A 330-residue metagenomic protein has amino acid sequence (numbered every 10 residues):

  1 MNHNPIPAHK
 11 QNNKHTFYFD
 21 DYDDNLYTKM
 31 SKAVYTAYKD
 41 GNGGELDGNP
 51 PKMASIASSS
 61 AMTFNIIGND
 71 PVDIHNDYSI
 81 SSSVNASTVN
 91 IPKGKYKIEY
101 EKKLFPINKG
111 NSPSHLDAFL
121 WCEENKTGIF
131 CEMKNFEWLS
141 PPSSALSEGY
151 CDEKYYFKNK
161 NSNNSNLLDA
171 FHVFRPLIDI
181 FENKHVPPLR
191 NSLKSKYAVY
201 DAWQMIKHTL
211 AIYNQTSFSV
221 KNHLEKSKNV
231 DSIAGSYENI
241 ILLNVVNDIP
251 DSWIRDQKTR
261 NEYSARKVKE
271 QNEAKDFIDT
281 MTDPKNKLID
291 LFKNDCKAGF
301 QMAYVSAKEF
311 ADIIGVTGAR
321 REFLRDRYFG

Functional and structural regions predicted by a protein language model:
M1-N108, P113: Nuclease-adjacent, charged terminal/linker segments that flank catalytic cores
A57, A61, N65, G110-S114 (+3 more regions): Short, well-structured alpha-helical interface segments that form or flank functional binding sites
K103-P106, K134-W138, N247-D251: Short, solvent-exposed loop/turn segments at secondary-structure junctions
P113-W121: Short acidic loop-to-beta-strand element that houses the catalytic metal-binding Asp/Glu of nuclease active sites
A118, K134-W138, S143: A short, conserved, highly charged catalytic patch centered on acidic carboxylates
L120-F130, Y213: Active-site beta-strand-loop-beta-strand hairpin of nuclease catalytic cores that positions key catalytic residues
P141-L242: Acidic, metal/cofactor-coordinating or nucleic-acid-engaging core segments within structured domains
N191-A211, V220-F329: Accessory, usually C-terminal, subdomains that scaffold auxiliary metal cofactors
